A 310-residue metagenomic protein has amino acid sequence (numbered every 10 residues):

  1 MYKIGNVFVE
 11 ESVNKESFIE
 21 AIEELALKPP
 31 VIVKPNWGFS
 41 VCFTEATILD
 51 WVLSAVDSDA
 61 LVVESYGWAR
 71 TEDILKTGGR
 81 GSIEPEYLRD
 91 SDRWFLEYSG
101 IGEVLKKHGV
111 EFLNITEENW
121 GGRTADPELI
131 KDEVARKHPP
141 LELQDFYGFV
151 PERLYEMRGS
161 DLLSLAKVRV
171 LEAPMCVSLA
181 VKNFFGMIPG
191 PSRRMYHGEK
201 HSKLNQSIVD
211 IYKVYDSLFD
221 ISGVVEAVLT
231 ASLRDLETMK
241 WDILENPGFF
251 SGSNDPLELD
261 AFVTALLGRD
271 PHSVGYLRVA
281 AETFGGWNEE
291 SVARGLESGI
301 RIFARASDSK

Functional and structural regions predicted by a protein language model:
M1-K310: N-terminal and secondary-structure boundary signal
